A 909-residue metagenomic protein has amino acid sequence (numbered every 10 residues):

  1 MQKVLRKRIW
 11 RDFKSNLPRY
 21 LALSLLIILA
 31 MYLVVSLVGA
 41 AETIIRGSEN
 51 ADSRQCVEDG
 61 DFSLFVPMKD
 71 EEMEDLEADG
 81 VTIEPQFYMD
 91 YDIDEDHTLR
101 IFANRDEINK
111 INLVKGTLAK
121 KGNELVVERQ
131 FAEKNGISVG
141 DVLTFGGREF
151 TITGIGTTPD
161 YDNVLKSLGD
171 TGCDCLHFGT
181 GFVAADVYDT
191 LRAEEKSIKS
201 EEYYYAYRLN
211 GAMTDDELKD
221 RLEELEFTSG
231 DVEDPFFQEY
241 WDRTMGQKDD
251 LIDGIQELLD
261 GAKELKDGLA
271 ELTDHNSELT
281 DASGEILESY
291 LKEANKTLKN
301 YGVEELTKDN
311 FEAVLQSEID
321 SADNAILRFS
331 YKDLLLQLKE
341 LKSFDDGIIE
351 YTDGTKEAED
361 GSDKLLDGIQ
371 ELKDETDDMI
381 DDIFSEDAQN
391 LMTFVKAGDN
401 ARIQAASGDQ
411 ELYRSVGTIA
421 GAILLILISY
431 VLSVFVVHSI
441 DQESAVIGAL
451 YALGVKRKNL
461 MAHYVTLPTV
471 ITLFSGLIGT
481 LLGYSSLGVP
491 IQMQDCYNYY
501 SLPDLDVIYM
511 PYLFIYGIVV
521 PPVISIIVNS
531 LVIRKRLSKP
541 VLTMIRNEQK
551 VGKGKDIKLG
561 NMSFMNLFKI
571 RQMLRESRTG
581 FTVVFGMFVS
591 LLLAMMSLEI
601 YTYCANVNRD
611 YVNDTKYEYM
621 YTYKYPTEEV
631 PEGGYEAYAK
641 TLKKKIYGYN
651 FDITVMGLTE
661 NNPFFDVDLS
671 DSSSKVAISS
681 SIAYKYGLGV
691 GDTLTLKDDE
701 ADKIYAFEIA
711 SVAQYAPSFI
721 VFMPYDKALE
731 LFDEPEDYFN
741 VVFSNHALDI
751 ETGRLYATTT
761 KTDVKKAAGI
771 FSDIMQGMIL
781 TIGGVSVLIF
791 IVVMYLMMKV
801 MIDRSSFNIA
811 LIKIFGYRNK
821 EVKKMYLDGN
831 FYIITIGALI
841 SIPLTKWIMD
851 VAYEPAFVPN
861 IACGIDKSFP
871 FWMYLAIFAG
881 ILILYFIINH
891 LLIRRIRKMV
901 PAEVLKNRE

Functional and structural regions predicted by a protein language model:
K3, L537-G554, R894-E909: Short cytosolic juxtamembrane segments of multi-pass membrane proteins
S15-I44, E257-D260, E264-D267, E271 (+8 more regions): Hydrophobic alpha-helical transmembrane segments of multi-pass inner-membrane transport and secretion
N16-T98, I252, K266, T273 (+9 more regions): Hydrophobic, regular-secondary-structure patches
P18, A40-A41, I45-S48, S53-R54 (+18 more regions): Peri-transmembrane interface segments
L37-A41, A78-K121, E149-P159, T180-F182 (+1 more regions): The feature marks short, hydrophobic/small-residue-biased sequence motifs that occur predominantly
L113-T190, Y204, L209, L315 (+1 more regions): Hydrophobic secondary-structure segments that place a key small or acidic residue at a functional site
L477-I515, K824, I836-E903: Short helix-loop junctions at transmembrane helix boundaries
F564-K685, G689-D692, L696-A701, I774: Juxtamembrane segments of multi-pass membrane proteins
